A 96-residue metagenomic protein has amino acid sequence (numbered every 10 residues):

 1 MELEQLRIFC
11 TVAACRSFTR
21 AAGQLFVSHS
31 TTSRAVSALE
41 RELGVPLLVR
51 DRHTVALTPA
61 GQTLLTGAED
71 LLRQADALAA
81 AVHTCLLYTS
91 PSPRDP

Functional and structural regions predicted by a protein language model:
M1-C10, C15, S33, Q62: Short alpha-helical elements of helix-turn-helix
T11-S28: Short helix-boundary/capping micro-motifs
S28, A35-A38: Residues within the DNA-recognition helix of helix-turn-helix
E40-L57: A short LG(V/I)-centered, amphipathic sequence patch enriched for acidic residue(s) preceding the LG motif
E42-L43, L64-L86: Alpha-helical linker/hinge and terminal dimerization helices associated with HTH transcriptional regulators
Y88-P96: Single conserved hydrophobic/aromatic residue that forms the stacking wall/gate of nucleotide- or nucleobase-binding
